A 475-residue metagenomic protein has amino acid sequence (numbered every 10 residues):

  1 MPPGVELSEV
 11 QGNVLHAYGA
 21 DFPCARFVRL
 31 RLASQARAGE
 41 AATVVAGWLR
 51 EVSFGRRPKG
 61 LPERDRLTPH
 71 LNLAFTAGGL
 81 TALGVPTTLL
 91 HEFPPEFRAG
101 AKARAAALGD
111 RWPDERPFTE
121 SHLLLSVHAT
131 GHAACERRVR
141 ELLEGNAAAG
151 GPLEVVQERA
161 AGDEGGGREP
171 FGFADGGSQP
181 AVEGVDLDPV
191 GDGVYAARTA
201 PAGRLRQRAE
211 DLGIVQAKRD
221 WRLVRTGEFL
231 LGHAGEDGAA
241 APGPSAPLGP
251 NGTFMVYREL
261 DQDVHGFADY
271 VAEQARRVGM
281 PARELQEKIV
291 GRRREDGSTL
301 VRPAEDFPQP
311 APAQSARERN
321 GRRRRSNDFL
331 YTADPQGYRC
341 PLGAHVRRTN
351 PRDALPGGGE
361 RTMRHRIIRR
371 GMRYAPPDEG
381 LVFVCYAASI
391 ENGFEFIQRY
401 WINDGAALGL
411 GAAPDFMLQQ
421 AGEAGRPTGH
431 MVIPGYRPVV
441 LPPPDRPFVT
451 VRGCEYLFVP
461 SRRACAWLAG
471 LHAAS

Functional and structural regions predicted by a protein language model:
M1-S475: Long, low-complexity, Ser/Thr/Gly/Pro-rich intrinsically disordered segments that act as flexible linkers and assembly
